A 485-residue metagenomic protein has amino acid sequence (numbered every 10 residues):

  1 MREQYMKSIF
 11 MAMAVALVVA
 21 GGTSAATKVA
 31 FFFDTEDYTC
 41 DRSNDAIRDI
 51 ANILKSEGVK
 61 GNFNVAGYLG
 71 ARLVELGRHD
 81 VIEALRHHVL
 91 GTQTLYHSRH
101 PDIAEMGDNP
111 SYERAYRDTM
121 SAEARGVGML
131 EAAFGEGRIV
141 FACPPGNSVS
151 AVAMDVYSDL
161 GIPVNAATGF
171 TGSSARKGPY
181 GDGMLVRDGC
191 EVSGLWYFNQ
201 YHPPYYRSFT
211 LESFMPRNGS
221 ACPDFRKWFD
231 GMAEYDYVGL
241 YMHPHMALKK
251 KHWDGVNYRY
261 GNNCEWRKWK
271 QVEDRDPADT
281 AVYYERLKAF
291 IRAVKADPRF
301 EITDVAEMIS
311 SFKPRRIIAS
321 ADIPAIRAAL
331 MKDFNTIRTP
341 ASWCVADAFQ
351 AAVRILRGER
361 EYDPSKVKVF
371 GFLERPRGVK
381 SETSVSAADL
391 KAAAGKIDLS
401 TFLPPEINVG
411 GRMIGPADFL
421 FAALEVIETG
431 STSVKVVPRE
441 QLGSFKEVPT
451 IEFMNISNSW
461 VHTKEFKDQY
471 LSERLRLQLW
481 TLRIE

Functional and structural regions predicted by a protein language model:
R2-F10: Bacterial N-terminal signal peptides that target proteins for export
M11-V18: Bacterial N-terminal signal peptides
A25-R86, Y237-Y241, H245-A247, G255 (+4 more regions): Active-site beta->alpha N-cap acidic-glycine motif
F32-R42, N64-L69, D108-D118, G137-P145 (+2 more regions): The substrate-binding groove and active-site-proximal loops of carbohydrate-active enzymes, especially glycoside
K55, V164-G178, P223-P324: C-terminal domain-boundary segment and adjacent tail
K60, N64-S150, S173-R176, H202 (+6 more regions): Metal-dependent polysaccharide deacetylase catalytic core of the NodB/CE4 family, i.e., the active-site-bearing domain
V74, R99, V140-G255: Active-site-adjacent pocket scaffolds in enzyme catalytic domains
D276, E285, A289-A393, D398-M413 (+2 more regions): Histidine-centered catalytic/metal-binding microenvironments
